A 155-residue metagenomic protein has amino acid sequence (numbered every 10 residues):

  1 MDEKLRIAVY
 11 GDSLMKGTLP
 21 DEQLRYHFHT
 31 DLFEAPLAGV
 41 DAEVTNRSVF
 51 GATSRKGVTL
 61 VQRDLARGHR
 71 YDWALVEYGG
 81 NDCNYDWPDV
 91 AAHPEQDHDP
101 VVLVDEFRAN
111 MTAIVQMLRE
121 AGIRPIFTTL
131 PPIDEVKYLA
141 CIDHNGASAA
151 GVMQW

Functional and structural regions predicted by a protein language model:
M1-S48, Q62-R70: Serine-esterase "nucleophile elbow" of acetyl-processing enzymes
D2, G39-V40, V58-W155: Alpha-helical cap/lid subdomain in secreted, periplasmic, or secretory-pathway luminal O-acyl-processing enzymes
S13-L14, S48-A52, Y78-G79, P88-A91: Cell-envelope and extracellular/periplasmic
F50-S54, L103-V104: Short, flexible loop segments at the rims of nucleotide/cofactor-binding pockets, characterized by
